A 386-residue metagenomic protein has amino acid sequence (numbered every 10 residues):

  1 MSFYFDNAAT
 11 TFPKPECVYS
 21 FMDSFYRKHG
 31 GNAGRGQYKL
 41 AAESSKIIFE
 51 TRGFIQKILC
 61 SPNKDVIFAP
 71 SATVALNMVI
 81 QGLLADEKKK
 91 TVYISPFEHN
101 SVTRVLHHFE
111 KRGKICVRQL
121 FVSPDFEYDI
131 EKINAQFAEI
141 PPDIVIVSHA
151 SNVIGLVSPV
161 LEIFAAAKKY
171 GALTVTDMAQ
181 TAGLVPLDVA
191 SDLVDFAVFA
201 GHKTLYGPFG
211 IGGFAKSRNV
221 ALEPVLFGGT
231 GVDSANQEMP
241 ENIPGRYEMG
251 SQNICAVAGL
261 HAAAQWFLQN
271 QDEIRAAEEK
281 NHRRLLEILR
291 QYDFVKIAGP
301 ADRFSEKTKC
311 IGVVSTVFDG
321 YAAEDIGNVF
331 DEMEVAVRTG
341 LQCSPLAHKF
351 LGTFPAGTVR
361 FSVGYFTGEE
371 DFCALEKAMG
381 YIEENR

Functional and structural regions predicted by a protein language model:
M1-R386: Pyridoxal 5′-phosphate
